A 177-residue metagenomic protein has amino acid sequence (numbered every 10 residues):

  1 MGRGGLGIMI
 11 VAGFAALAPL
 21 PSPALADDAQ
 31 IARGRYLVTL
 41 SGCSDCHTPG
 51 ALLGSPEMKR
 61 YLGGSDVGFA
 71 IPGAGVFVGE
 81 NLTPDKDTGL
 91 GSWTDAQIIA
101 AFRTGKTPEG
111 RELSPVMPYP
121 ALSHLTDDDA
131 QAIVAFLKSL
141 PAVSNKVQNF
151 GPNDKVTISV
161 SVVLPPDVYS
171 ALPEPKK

Functional and structural regions predicted by a protein language model:
G5-P19: Bacterial N-terminal signal peptides
L20-A26: Sec/Tat signal peptide C-region and signal peptidase I cleavage site
A29, L40, T48-F77, P108-K177: Flexible coil segments in periplasmic/lumen-exposed cytochrome c-class electron-transfer proteins
A32-Y36, E80, A96, A100 (+1 more regions): Solvent-exposed, polar/charged alpha-helical surfaces in well-ordered, non-transmembrane soluble domains, broadly
D45: Short, cysteine/histidine-rich loop/knuckle motifs that typically chelate Zn2+
F69-A100: Mid-chain, structured segments of secreted extracytoplasmic proteins
D87-W93, A100-G105, Y119-L122, V134-A135: A structural feature that tracks compact, well-ordered secondary-structure segments with a strong bias toward
